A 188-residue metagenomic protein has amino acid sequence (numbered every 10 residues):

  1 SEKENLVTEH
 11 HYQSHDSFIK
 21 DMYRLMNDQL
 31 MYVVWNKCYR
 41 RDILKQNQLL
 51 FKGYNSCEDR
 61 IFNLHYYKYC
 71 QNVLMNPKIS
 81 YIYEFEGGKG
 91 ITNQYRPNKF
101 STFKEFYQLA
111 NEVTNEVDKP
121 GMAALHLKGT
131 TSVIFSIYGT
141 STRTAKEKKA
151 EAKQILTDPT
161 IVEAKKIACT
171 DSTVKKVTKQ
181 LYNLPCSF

Functional and structural regions predicted by a protein language model:
S1-N76, Y81-F100: Donor-binding/catalytic cores of nucleotide-activated saccharide and glycerol-phosphate transferases/polymerases
H65, E105-L109, E151: Alpha-helical elements of Rossmann-like donor-binding domains used by nucleotide-donor carbohydrate transfer enzymes
P97-K104, K146-K149: Non-membrane alpha-helical structural segments and their capping/turn regions in soluble enzymes
K104-G121, V162-E163: C-terminal, non-catalytic tails of nucleotide-sugar-dependent glycosyltransferases
V113-V117, S136-T142: Secondary-structure edge/capping motif, primarily at the C-terminal ends of alpha-helices and the immediately following
A123-I137: Amphipathic alpha-helical repeat scaffolds of TPR domains
T140-F188: Membrane-interface aromatic/basic loop that binds lipid-linked glycans or pyrophosphate carriers, typified by
